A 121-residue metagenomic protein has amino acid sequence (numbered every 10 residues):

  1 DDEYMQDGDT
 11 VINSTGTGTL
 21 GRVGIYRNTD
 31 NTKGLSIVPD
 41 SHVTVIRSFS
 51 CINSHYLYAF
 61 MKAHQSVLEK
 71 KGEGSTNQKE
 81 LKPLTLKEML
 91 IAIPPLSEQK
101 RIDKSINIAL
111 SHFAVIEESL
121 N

Functional and structural regions predicted by a protein language model:
D1-M61, K82: A short beta-sheet element
G18-L20, L86, N107: A generic structural motif
D30, Q78, N107-A109: Active/binding-pocket-proximal capping segment
G34-T44, G74-S97: A short glycine-rich beta-alpha junction/loop motif
H55-Y58, K70, R101: Short, charged, solvent-exposed linker or helix-capping segments at domain edges/interfaces that act as flexible hinges
L57-H64, I106, L110: Short amphipathic C-terminal alpha-helix that caps PH/PH-like domains
H64-K71: A short secondary-structure junction motif
L68, E88-N121: Amphipathic alpha-helical coiled-coil/heptad-repeat segments
